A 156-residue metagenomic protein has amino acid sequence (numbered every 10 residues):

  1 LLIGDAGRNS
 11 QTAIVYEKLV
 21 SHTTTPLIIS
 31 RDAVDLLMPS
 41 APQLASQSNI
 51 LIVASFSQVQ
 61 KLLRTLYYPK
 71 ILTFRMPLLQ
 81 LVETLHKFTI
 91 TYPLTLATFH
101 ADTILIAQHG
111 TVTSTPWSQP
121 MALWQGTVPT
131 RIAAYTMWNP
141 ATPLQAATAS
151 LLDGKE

Functional and structural regions predicted by a protein language model:
L1-S114: Glycine-rich phosphate/dinucleotide-binding loop and adjoining beta-alpha-beta core of small-molecule
K61, Q119-K155: Short, small-residue alpha-helix embedded
